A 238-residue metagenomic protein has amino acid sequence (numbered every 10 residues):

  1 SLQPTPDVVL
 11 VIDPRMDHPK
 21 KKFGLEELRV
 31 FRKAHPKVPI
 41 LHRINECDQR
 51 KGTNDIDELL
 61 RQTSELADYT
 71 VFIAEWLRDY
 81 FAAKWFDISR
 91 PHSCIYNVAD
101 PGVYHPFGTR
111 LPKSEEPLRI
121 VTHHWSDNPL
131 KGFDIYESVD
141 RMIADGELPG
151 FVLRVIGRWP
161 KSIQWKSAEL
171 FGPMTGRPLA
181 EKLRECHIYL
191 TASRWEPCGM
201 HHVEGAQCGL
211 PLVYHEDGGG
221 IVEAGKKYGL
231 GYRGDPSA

Functional and structural regions predicted by a protein language model:
L2-L66: Extended catalytic core of nucleotide-activated donor transferases of GT-like folds
G52-N54, N97-E116: Acidic anion/phosphate-binding donor-loop and adjacent secondary structure in glycosyltransferase catalytic cores
E65-P91: A short, active-site helix/loop in glycosyltransferases that binds the activated sugar's phosphate group
W76-L77, C94-H105, P160: Short beta-strand->alpha-helix junction loop in the catalytic core of nucleotide-activated group-transfer enzymes
R110-K131, E137-R141: Conserved donor-binding/catalytic core segment of Leloir-type glycosyltransferases
R194: Aromatic "clamp/platform" in nucleotide-sugar-dependent glycosyltransferases that forms part of the donor/acceptor
P211-H215: Short hydrophobic beta-strand element within catalytic cores of glycosyltransferases and related nucleotide-activated
K226-S237: Conserved acidic donor-binding segment of nucleotide-sugar-dependent glycosyltransferases
